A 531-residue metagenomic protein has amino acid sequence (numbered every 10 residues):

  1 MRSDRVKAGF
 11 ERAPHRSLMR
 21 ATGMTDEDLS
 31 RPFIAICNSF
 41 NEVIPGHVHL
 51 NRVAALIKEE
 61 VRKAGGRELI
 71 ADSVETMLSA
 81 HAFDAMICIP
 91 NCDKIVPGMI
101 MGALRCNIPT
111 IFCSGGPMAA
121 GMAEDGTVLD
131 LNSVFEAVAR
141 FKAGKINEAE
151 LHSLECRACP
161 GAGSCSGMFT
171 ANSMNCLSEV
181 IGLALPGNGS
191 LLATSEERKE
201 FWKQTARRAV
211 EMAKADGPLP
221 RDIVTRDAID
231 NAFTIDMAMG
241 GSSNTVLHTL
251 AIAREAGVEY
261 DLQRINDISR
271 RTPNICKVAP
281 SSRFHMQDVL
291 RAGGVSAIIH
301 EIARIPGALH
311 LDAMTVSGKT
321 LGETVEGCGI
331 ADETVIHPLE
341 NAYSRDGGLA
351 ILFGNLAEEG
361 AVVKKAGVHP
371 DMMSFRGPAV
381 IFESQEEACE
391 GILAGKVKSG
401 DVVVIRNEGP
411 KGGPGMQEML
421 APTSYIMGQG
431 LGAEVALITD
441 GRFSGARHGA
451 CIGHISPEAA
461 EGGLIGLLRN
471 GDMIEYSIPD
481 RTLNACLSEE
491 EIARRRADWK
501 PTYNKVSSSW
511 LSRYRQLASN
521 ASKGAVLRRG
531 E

Functional and structural regions predicted by a protein language model:
M1-E42, G46-V48, V53-R67, C92-V96 (+3 more regions): Catalytic or ion-coupling anion/metal-binding cores of large enzyme and transporter domains
K63, I70-H81: N-terminal small/polar loop signature for handling phosphorylated ligands or for N-terminal nucleophile
S73, H81-F83, G466, N470-G471: Extended, charge-rich low-complexity interaction segments
M77-M99, I111-S114: A short, small-residue-rich loop immediately preceding and capping a beta-strand
